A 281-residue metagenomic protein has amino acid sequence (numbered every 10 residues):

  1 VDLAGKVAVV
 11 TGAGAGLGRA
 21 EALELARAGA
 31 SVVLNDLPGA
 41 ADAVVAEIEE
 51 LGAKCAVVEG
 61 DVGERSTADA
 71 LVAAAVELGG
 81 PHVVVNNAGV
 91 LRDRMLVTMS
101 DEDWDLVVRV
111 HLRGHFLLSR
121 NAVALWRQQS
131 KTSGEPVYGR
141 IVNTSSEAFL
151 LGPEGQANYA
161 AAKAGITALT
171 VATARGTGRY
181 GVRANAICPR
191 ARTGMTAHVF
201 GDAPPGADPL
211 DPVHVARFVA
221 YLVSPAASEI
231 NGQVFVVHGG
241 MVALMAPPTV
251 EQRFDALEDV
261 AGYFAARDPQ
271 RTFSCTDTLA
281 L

Functional and structural regions predicted by a protein language model:
L3-V33: Canonical Rossmann dinucleotide-binding motif of NAD(H)/NADP(H)-dependent dehydrogenases/reductases, specifically
E21, A28, L151, T167 (+2 more regions): Active-site-adjacent segment of SDR/Rossmann-fold oxidoreductases
A30-A43: Conserved glycine-rich Rossmann-like NAD(P)H-binding loop of the short-chain dehydrogenase/reductase
M95-L96, D103-D105: Substrate-binding pocket helix/loop in short-chain dehydrogenase/reductase
S119, A162: Active-site helix of classical SDR
S146: Residue(s) in the substrate-gating loop at a strand-loop-helix junction that position the organic substrate next
A186, P205-L281: C-terminal helical subdomain
